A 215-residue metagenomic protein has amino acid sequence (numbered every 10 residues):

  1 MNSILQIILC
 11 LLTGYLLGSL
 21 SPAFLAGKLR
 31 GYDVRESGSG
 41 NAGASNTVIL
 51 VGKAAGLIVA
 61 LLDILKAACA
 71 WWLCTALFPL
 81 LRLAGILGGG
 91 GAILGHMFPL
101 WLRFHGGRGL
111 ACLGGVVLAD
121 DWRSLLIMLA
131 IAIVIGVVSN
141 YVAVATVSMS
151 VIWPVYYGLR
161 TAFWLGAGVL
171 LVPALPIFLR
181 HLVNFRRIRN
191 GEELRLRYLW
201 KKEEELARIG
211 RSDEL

Functional and structural regions predicted by a protein language model:
L5-R30: N-terminal signal-anchor transmembrane alpha helix
Q6, C10-L11, A54-L100, D120-R123 (+1 more regions): Nucleotide and nucleotide-moiety/phosphate-recognizing core
G14-S19, A92-H96, A132-G136, W153 (+1 more regions): Alpha-helical transmembrane segments of multi-pass membrane proteins
A23-K28, G95-H105, A132-S139, L182-R186: C-terminal ends of transmembrane helices
L25-A54, R186-L215: Cytosolic, membrane-interface loops and tails of multi-pass inner-membrane proteins
D33-A44, L100-G114, Y141-M149: Short, non-helical or kinked segments that cap or interrupt transmembrane helices
V48-G52, C74-F78, G91, G95 (+2 more regions): Interfacial segments of multi-pass membrane proteins
L126, V142-M149, T161-P176: Loop-to-transmembrane alpha-helix initiation sites
